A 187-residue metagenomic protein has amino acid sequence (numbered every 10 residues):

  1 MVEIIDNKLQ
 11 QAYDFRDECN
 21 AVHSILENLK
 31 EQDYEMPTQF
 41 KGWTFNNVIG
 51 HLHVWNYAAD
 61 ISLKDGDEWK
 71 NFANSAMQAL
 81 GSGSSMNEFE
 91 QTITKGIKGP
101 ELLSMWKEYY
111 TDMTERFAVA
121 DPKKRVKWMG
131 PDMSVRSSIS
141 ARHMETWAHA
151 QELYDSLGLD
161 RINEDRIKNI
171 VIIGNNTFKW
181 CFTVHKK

Functional and structural regions predicted by a protein language model:
M1-Y13, K64-M77, K95-P100, S104 (+1 more regions): Structured surface interface patches that mediate subunit assembly and partner/cofactor docking
V2-N46, G50: An N-terminal domain-cap segment
F15-V22, F45-A59, A79-I93, G99 (+3 more regions): Alpha-helical transition-metal enzyme core signature, strongest for iron centers
H23-T44, D65, W69, E115-M133: Helix-loop segments that flank and shape redox-cofactor active sites
